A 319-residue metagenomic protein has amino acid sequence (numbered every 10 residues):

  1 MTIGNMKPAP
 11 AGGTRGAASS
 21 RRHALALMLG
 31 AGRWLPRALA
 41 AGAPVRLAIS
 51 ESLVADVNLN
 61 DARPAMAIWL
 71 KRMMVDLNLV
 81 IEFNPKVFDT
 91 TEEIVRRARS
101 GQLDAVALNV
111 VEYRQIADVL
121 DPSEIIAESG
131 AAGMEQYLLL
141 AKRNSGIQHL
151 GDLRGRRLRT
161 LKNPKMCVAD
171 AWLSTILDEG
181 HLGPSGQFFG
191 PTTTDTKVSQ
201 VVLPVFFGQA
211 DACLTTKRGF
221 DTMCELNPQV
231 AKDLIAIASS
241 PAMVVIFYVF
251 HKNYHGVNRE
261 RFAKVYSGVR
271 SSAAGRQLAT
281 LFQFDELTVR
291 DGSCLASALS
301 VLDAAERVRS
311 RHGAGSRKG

Functional and structural regions predicted by a protein language model:
M1-S19, G30-R33: N-terminal secretory signal peptides
G42-L53, A131-A141, P228-Y266, R276 (+1 more regions): Periplasmic-binding protein-like
G42-R114: Extracytoplasmic small-molecule ligand-binding "clamshell" domains of the periplasmic binding protein/Venus flytrap
S52-D76, V111, E135-V202, F207 (+1 more regions): Bilobed "Venus flytrap"/periplasmic-binding protein-like clamshell domains and structurally analogous long
I81, L161-I176, K264-K318: Ligand-binding clefts/hinges and TM-proximal coupling segments of bilobed small-molecule sensing domains
I81-T90, P184-K197, A236-A238: Short beta-strand-to-loop elements that line the ligand-binding cleft of bilobed periplasmic-binding protein-like
E93-D152, P164-M166: Acidic, polar ligand-binding/catalytic clefts
A107-V119, D178, P204-A231: A ligand-binding cleft/hinge motif common to bilobed small-molecule-binding domains
